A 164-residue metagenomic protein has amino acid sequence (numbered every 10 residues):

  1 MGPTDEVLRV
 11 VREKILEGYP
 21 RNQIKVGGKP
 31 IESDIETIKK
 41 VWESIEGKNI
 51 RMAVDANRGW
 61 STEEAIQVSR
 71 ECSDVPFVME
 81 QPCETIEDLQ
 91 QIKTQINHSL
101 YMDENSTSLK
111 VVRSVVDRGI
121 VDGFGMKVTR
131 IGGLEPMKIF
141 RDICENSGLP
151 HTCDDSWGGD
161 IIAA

Functional and structural regions predicted by a protein language model:
M1-E13: Active-site beta->alpha loop and helix N-cap motifs at the rims of alpha/beta catalytic domains
K14-K25: Catalytic domains of carbohydrate-active enzymes, especially glycoside hydrolases
I24-A164: Catalytic core of soluble alpha/beta enzymes
